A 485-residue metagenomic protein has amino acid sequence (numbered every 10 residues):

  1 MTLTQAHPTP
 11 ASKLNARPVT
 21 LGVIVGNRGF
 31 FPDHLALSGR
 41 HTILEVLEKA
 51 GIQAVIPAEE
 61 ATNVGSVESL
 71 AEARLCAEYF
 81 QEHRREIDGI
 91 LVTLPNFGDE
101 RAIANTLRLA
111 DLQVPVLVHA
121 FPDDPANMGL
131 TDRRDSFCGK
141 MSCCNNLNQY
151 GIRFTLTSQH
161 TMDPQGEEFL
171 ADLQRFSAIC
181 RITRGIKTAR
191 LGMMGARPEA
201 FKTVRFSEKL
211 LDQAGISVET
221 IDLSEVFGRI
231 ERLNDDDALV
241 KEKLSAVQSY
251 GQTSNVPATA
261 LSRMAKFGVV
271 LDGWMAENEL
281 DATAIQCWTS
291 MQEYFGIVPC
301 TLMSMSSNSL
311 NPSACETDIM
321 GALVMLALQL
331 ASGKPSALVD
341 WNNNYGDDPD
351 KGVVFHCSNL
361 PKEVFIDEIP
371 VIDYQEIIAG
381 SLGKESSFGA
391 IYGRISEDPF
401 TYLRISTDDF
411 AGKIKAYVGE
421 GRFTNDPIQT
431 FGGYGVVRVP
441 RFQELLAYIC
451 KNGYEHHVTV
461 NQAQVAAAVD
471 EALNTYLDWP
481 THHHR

Functional and structural regions predicted by a protein language model:
T2-A50: N-terminal basic/disordered segments at the start of proteins
T9-L21, Q53-V55, D124-E242, V247-G251 (+1 more regions): Cap/lid and interdomain-hinge subdomains that line or gate substrate/regulatory clefts in soluble alpha/beta enzymes
H41, G380-R485: Extended hydrophobic packing segments that form well-structured cores
G65-R85, R263-V270: Glycine-rich, highly charged phosphate/nucleotide-binding loops
E86-N96, L117-H119, L280-Q286: Periplasmic-binding protein-like
N105-R134, M141-N146, R153, S304-T317: Short, acidic/small-residue loops that bind anionic groups at enzyme active sites
K241-S245, S249-A331: Long, internal scaffold/assembly segments composed of regular secondary structure
S309-D426: C-terminal catalytic subdomain
